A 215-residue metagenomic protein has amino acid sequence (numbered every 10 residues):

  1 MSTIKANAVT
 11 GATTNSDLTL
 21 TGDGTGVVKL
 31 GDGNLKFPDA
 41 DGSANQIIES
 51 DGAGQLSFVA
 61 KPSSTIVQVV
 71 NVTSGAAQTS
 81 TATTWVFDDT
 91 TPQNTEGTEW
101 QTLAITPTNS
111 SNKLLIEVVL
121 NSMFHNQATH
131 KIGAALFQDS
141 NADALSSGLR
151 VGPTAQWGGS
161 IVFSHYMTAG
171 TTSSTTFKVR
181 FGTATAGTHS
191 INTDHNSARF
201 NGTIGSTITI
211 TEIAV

Functional and structural regions predicted by a protein language model:
S2-I66, S110, A186: Extracellular repetitive beta-rich solenoid segments
D23, N94-W100: Short, surface-exposed, low-complexity cationic segments
D23-T25, K61-P62, G75-A76, L149-A155: A short, sequence-level motif marking secondary-structure junctions
I48, V72, V162: A conserved donor-nucleotide-binding helix/loop in the catalytic core of Leloir-type glycosyltransferases
S64-T83, H165-T168: Predominantly extracellular/luminal regions of secreted and cell-surface proteins, especially disulfide-bonded
T81-T91, T95, T106-V215: Terminal beta-strand-rich extracellular "head" domains that mediate receptor/glycan or other ligand binding
Q101-I105: Extended, low-complexity regulatory regions
